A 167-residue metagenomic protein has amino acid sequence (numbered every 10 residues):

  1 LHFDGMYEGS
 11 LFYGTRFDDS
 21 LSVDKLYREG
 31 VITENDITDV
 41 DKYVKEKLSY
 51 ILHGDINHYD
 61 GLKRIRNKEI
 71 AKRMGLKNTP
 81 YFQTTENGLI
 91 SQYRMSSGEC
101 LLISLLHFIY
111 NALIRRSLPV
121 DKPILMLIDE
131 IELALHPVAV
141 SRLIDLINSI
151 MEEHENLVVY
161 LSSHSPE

Functional and structural regions predicted by a protein language model:
L1-R16: Extreme N-terminal leader/anchor segments
G5, G9, V40, Y160: N-terminal/domain-start segments enriched in small and hydrophobic, helix-friendly residues, covering either
F17-C100, H107-S117: Extended helical coiled-coil dimerization/tether regions that scaffold and oligomerize large DNA-maintenance assemblies
Y93-E167: Switch/communication elements of ASCE P-loop NTPase nucleotide-binding domains
